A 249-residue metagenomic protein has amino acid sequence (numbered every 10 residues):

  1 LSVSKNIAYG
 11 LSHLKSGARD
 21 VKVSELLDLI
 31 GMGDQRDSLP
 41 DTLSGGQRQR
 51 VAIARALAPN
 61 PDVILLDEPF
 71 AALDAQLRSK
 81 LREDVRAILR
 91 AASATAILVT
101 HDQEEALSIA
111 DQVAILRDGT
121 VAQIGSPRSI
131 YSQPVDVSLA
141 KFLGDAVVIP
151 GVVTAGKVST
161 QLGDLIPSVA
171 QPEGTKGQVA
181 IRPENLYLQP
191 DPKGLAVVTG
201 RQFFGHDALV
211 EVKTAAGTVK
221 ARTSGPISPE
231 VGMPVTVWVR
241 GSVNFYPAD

Functional and structural regions predicted by a protein language model:
L1-S138: ABC ATPase nucleotide-binding domains
I53, S242-F245: Hydrophobic anchor residue at the start of the ABC signature
R128, V135-V179, P183-V197, A208-S228: ATPase nucleotide-binding modules
G177-I181, G232-R240: A short, hydrophobic beta-strand micro-motif
G200: Glycine-rich active-site loops that engage anionic ligands at enzyme catalytic sites
F203: Glycine-rich nucleotide-phosphate-binding loops and adjacent flexible coil segments
H206-A208, M233: A short pocket-lining beta-strand/turn micro-motif at the edge of beta-sheets
